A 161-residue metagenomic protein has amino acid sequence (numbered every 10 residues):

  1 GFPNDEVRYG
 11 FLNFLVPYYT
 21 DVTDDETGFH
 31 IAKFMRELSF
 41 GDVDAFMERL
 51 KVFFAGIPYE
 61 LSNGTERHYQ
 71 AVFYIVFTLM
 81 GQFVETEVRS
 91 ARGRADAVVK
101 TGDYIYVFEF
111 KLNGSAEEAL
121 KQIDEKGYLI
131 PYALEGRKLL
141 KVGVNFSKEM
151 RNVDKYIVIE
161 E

Functional and structural regions predicted by a protein language model:
G1-E118, E125, S147, R151-E161: Extended alpha-helical interface modules used as scaffolds for assembling large macromolecular complexes
Y74-T78, Q122-V142: Metal-dependent nuclease catalytic cores in nucleic-acid-processing enzymes, especially RNase H-like/related
